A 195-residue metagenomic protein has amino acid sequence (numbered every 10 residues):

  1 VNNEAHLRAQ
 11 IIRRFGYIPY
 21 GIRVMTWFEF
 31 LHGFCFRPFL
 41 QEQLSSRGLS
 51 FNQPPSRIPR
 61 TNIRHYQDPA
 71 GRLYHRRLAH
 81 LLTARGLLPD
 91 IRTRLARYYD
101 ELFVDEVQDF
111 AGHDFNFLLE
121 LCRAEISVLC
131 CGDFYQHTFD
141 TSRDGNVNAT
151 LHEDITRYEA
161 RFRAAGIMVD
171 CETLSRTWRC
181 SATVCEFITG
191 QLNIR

Functional and structural regions predicted by a protein language model:
V1-C35: P-loop NTPase Walker
Y20-G21, A124-I126, A164-C171: Short glycine-/polar-rich loops that comprise or flank the Walker A/P-loop and associated switch/sensor motifs
I22, E101-L102, L129: Hydrophobic "anchor" residues on beta-strands that sit immediately upstream of conserved functional sites
M25, V104-D105, G132-D133: Active-site flanking residues adjacent to catalytic metal/cofactor-binding acidic residues
C35-F103, G112-H113, F117, T138-D140 (+1 more regions): Accessory N-terminal region flanking or inserted into the helicase ATPase core in nucleic-acid motor proteins
L102-Q108, C171-L174: Short catalytic-loop micro-motif centered on adjacent basic/acidic residues
Q108-Y158: Signature of the SF2 helicase/ATPase Hel1-core->accessory helical subdomain module
F139-L151, T156-R195: Conserved coupling/interface region of RecA-like P-loop/ASCE motor cores
